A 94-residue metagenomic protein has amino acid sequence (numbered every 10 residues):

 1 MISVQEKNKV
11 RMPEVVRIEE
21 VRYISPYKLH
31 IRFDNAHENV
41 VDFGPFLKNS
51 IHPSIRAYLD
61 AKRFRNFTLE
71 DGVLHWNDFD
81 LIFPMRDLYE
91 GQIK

Functional and structural regions predicted by a protein language model:
M1-K94: Motif-centric detector for short Cys/His coordination patterns
